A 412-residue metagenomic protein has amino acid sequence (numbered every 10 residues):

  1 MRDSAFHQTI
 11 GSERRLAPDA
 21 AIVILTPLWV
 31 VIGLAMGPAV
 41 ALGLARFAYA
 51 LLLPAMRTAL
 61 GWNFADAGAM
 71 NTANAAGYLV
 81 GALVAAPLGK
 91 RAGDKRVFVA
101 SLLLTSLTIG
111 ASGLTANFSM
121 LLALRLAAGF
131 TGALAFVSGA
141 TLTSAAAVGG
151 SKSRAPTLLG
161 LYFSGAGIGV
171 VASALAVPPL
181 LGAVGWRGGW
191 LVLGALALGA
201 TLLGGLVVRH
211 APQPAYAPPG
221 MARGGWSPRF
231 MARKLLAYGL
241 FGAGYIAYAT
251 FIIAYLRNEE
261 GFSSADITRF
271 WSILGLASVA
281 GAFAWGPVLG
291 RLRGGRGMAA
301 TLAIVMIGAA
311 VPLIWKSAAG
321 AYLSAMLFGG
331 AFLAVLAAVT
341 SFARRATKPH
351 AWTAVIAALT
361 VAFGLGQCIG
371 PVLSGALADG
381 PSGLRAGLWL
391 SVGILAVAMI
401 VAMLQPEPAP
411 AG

Functional and structural regions predicted by a protein language model:
Y49-A50, F230-S272, V279: Extracytoplasmic gate region of multi-pass secondary transporters
G61, G93, L114-S119, G261 (+2 more regions): Helix-breaking motifs and short loop linkers at transmembrane-helix boundaries and internal kinks in secondary membrane
V80-A116: Conserved MFS/SLC helix-loop-helix module at the cytosolic interface between two early adjacent transmembrane helices
G81-D94, G281-R293, A378-D379: Helix-to-loop junctions at the C-terminal end of transmembrane segments in multipass secondary transporters
F118-M120, S153-R209: Helix-loop-helix hairpin linking two adjacent transmembrane segments in secondary transporters
L124-G165: Cytoplasmic helix-loop-helix junction between adjacent transmembrane helices in 12-TM secondary transporters
R293-V339: C-terminal transmembrane helical hairpin of 12-TM major facilitator-type secondary transporters
A346-P381: A late C-terminal transmembrane helix in Major Facilitator Superfamily
